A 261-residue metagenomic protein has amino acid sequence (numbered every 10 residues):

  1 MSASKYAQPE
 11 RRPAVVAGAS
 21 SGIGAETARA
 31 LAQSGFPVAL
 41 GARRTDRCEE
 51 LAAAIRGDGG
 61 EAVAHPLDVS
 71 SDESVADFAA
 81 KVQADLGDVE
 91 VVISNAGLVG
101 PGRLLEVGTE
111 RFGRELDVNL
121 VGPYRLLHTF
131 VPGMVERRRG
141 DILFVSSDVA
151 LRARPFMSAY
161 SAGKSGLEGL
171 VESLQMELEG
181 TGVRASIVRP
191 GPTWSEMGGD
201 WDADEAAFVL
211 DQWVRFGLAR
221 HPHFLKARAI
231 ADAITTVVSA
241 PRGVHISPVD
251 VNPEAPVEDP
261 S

Functional and structural regions predicted by a protein language model:
S20-S21: Conserved glycine-rich cofactor-binding loop
F36-E50: Conserved glycine-rich Rossmann-like NAD(P)H-binding loop of the short-chain dehydrogenase/reductase
T45-D46, P66-D77, T109: The beta1-alpha1 cofactor-binding region of Rossmann-like NAD(H)/NADP(H)-dependent oxidoreductases
R103-L104, R111-G113: Substrate-binding pocket helix/loop in short-chain dehydrogenase/reductase
L127, G163: Active-site helix of classical SDR
S147: Residue(s) in the substrate-gating loop at a strand-loop-helix junction that position the organic substrate next
I187, A207-D259: C-terminal helical subdomain
